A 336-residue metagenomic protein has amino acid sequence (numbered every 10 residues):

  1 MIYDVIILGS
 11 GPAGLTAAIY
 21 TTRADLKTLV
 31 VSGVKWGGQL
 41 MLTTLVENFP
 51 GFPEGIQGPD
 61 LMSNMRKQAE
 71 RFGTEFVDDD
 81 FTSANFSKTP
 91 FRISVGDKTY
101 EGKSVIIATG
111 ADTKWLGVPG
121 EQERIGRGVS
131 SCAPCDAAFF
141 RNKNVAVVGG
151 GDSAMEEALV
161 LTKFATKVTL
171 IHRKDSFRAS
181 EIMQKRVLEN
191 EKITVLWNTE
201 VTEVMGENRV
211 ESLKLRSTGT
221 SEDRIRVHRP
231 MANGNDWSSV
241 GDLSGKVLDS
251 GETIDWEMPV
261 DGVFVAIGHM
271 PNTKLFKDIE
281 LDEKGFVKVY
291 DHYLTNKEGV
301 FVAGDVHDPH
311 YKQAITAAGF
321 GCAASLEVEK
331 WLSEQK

Functional and structural regions predicted by a protein language model:
I2-Y3, I7-L29, G33, I125 (+5 more regions): Rossmann-like dinucleotide/flavin-binding elements
Y3, V95, G102-K103, N142 (+2 more regions): Active-site acidic short loop of glycosyltransferases
T22-T44, K114, K214: Flavin (FAD/FMN) cofactor-binding and adjacent substrate-gating region of FAD-dependent oxidoreductase domains
V34-Q57, S180-K185: Conserved N-terminal glycine-rich FAD pyrophosphate-binding loop of Rossmann-like flavoproteins
F49-F76: Conserved FAD-binding subdomain of flavin-dependent enzymes
A69-K88, R92-S94, Y100, K163-Y290 (+1 more regions): A Rossmann-like FAD-binding core segment of flavoenzymes
T109-Q122, H269-I279: Flavin (primarily FAD) binding-site architecture
